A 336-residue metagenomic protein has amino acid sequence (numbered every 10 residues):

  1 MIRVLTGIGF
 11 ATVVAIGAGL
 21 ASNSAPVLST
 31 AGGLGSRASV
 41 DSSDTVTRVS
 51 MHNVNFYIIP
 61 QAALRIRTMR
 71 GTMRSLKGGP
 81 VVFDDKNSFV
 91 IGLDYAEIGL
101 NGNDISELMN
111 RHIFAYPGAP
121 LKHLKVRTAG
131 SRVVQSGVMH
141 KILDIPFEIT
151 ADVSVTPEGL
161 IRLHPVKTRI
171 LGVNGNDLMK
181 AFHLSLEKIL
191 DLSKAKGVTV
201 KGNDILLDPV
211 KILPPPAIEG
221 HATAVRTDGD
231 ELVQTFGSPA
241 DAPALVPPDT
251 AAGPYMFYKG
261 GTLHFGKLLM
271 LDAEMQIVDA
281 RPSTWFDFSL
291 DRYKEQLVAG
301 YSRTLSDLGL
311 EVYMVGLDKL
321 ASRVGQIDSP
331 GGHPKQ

Functional and structural regions predicted by a protein language model:
M1-V4: Positively charged n-region of N-terminal signal peptides that target proteins for export
F10-A31: Bacterial Sec-dependent signal peptides at the C-terminal "C-region" and cleavage site
A25-Q336: Extracellular/lumenal and peripheral-membrane lipid-interaction modules
